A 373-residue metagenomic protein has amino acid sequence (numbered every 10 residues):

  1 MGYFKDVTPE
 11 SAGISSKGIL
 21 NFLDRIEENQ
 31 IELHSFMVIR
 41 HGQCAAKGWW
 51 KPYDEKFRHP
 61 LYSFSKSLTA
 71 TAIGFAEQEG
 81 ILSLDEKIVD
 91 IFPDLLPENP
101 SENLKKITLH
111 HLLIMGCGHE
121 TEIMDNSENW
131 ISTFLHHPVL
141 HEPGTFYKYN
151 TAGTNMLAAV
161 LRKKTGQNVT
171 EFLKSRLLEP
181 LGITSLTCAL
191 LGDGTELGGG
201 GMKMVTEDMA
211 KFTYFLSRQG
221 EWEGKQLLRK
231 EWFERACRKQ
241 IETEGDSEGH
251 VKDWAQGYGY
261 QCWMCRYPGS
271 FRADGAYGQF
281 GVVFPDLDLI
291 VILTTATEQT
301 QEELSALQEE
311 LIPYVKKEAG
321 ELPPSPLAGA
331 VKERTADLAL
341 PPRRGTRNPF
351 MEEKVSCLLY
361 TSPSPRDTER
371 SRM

Functional and structural regions predicted by a protein language model:
M1-H59, F75-S83, I114, E321-E352: N-terminal leader/targeting segments and the immediately adjacent pre-domain N-terminus
G42, H59-D85, L112, L157-L161 (+1 more regions): Active-site SXXK
P60, E79-C117, H136, Q167-G200 (+1 more regions): Active-site helix/loop module of the DD-peptidase/beta-lactamase fold, centered on the serine-lysine SxxK catalytic
C117-L190: A small/polar active-site loop signature that marks catalytic segments
M156-V160, G200-E221, Q279-A296: Active-site-proximal alpha-helical segments within enzyme catalytic domains
E234-I290: Active-site Gly/Thr loop motif
A273-R343: Structured C-terminal helix/loop/strand segments within mature extracytoplasmic catalytic/sensor domains
Y360-D367: Conserved small/polar residues in nucleotide/adenosyl-binding loops
